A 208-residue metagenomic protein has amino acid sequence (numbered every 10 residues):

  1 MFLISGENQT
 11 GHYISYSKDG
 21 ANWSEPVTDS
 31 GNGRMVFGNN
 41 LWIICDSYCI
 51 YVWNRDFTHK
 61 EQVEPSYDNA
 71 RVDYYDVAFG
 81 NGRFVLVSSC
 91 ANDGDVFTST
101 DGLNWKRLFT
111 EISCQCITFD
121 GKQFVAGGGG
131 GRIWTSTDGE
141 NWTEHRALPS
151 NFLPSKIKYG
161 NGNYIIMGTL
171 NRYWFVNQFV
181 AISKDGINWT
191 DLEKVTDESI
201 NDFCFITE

Functional and structural regions predicted by a protein language model:
M1-E208: Residue-level hotspots at or immediately adjacent to binding/recognition sites across diverse folds
